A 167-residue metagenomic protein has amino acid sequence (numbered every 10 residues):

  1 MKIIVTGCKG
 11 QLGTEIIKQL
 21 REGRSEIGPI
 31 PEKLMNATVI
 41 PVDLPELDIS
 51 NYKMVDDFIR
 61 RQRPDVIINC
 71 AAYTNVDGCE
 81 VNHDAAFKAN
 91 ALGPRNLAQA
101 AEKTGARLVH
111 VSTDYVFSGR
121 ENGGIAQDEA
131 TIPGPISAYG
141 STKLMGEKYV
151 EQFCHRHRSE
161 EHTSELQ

Functional and structural regions predicted by a protein language model:
M1-E26: N-terminal Rossmann NAD(P)H-binding glycine-rich loop of SDR-like oxidoreductase domains
K2, T38, R63-D65, R107 (+1 more regions): Structural signature of beta-strand start/N-cap positions in the alpha/beta core of ABC transporter nucleotide-binding
T6, V42, I67-A71, L108-T113 (+1 more regions): SDR active-site strand-loop-helix element
R24-N36: Intrinsically disordered, low-complexity Ser/Thr- and acidic-rich flexible linkers and loops, especially at boundaries
T38-K53: Rossmann-fold cofactor-recognition segment
I49-A89, A100: NAD(P)H-binding glycine-rich loop region in Rossmannoid oxidoreductase-like domains and their noncatalytic homologs
K88, L92-N96, K103, R107 (+1 more regions): Catalytic helix-loop patch of NAD(P)-dependent Rossmann-fold dehydrogenases
E161-Q167: Conserved small/polar residues in nucleotide/adenosyl-binding loops
